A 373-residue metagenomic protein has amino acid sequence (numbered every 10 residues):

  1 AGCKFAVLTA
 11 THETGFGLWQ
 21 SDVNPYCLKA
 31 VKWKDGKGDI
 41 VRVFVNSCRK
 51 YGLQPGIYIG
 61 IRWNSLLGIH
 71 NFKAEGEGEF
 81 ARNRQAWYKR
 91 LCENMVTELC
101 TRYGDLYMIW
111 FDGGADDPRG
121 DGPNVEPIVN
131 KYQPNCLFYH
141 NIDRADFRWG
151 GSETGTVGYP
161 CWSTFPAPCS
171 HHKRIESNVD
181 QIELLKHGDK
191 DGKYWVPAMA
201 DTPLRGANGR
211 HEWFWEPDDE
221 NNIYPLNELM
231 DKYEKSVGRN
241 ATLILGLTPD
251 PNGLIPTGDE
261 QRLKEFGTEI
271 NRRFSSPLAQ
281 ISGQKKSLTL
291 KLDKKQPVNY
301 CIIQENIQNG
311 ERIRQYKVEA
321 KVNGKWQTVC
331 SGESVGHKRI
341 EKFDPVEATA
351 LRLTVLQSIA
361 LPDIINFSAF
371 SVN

Functional and structural regions predicted by a protein language model:
A1-A320, T328-F343, T354-D363: Mature catalytic domains of secreted/periplasmic carbohydrate-active enzymes
K321-N323, V372: Inter-blade boundary loops/turns of WD-repeat beta-propellers
A348-A350: Extracellular Ig-like/FN3 beta-sandwich strand-entry sites
I359-N373: Edge beta-strands of jelly-roll/beta-sandwich modules across compartments, strongly enriched in secreted/luminal
